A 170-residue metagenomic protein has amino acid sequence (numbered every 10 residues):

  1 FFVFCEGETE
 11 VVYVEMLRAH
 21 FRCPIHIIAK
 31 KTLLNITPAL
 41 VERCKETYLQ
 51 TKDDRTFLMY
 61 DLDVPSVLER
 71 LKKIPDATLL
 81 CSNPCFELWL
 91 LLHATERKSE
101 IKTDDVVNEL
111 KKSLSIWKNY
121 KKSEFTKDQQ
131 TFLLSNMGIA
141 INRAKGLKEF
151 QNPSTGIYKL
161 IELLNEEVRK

Functional and structural regions predicted by a protein language model:
F1-V11: Catalytic nucleophile-elbow at a beta strand-turn-alpha helix junction centered on a G-D-S/GDSL motif, marking
V11-K31, P38, C44-F57, L62-K170: C-terminal accessory helical subdomains adjacent to catalytic cores in phosphodiester- and nucleotide-handling enzymes
